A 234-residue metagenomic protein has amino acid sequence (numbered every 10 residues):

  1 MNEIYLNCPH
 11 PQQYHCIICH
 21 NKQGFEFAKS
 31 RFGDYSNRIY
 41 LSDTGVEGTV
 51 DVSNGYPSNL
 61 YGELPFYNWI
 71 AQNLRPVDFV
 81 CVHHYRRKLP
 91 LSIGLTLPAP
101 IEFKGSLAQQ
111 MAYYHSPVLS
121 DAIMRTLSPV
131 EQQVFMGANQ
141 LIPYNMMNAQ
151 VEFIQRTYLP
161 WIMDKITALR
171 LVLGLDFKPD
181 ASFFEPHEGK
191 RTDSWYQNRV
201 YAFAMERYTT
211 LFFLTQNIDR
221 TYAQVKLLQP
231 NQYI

Functional and structural regions predicted by a protein language model:
M1-I234: ER/Golgi luminal nucleotide-sugar-dependent glycosyltransferases, focusing on the catalytic module
